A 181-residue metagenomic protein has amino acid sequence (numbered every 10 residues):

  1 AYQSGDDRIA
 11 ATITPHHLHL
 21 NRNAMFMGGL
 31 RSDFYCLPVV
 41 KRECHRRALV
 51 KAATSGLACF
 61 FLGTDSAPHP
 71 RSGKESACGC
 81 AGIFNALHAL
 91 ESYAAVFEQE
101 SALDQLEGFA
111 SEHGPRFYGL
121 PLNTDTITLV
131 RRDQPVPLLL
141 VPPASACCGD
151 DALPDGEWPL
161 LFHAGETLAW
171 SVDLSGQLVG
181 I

Functional and structural regions predicted by a protein language model:
A1-Q105: Active-site-adjacent C-terminal substructures of enzyme catalytic domains
L90-I181: Mid-to-C-terminal alpha-helical segments outside catalytic/metal-binding sites
